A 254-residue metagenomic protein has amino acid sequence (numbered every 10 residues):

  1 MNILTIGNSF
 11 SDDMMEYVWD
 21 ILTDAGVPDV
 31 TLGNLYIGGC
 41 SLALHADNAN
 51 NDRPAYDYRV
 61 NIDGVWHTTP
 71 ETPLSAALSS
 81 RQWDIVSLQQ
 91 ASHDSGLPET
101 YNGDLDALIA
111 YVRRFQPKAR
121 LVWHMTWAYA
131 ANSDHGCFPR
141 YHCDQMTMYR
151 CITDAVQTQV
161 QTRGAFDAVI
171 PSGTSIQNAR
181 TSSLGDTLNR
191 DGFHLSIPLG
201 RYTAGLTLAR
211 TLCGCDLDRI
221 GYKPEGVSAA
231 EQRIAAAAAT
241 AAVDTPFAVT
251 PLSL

Functional and structural regions predicted by a protein language model:
N2-L4, D12-N102: Conserved SGNH/GDSL esterase-like catalytic core that processes O-acyl groups on lipids and polysaccharides
F10, Y36-G39, A128, I176: Residue-level detector of flexible, active-site-proximal loop/helix-junction positions within diverse enzyme catalytic
E71-P198, R210, R219: Alpha-helical cap/lid subdomain in secreted, periplasmic, or secretory-pathway luminal O-acyl-processing enzymes
T187-L188, G192-L195, L199-R201, G205-L254: Conserved catalytic region of serine esterases and O-acyltransferases that act on ester linkages in lipids
